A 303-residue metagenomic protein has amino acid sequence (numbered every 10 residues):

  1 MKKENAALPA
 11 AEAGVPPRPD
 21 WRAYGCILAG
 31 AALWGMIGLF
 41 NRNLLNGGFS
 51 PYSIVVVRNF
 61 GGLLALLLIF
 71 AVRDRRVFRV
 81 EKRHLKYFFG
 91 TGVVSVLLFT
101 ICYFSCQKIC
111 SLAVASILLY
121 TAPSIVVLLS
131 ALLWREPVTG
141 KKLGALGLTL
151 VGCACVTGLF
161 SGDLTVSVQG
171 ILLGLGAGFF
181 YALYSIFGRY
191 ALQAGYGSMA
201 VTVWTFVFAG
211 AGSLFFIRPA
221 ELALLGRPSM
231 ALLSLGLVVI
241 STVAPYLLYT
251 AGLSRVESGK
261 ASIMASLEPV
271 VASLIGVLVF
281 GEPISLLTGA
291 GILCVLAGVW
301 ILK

Functional and structural regions predicted by a protein language model:
K2-E4, L8-A13, N59, G158-L159 (+2 more regions): C-terminal-most transmembrane helix of multi-pass membrane proteins
K2-V57, L164-Y190, A211: Glycine-/small-residue-enriched transmembrane alpha-helix faces in small-molecule transporters and effluxers
W21-C26, S53-I69, G90, A145-V151 (+2 more regions): Hydrophobic alpha-helical transmembrane segments of multi-pass integral membrane proteins, especially transporters
G35, L39, V93-L97, I101 (+7 more regions): Hydrophobic/small/kink-forming positions within alpha-helical transmembrane segments of polytopic membrane proteins
M36-G38, L67-V114, C155, V238-V256: Specific transmembrane alpha-helical segments of multi-pass solute transporters/efflux pumps, especially DMT/EamA
L44, I54, R58, C106 (+9 more regions): Hydrophobic/aromatic residues within transmembrane alpha-helices of multi-pass small-molecule transporters
V57, T100, A115-T121, F187-G210 (+1 more regions): Helix-helix packing/entry segments at the starts of transmembrane helices
L66, F89, L129, V138-F160 (+5 more regions): Hydrophobic transmembrane alpha-helices of multi-pass small-molecule transport proteins
